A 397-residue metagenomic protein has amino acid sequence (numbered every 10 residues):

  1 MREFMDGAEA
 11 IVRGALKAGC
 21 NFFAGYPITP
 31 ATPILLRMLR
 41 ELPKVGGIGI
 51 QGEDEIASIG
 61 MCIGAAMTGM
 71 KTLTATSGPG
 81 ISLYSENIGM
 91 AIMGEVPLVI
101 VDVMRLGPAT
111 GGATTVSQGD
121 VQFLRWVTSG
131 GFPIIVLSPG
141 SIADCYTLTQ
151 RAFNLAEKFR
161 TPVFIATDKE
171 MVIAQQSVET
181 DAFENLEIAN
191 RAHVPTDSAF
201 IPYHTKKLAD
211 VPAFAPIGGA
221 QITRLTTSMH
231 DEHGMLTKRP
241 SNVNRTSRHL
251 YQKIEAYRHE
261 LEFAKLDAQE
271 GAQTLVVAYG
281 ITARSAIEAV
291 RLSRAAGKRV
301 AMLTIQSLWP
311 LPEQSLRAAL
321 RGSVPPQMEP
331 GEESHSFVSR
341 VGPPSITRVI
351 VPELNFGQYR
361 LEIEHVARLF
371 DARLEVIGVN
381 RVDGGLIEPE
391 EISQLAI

Functional and structural regions predicted by a protein language model:
M1-A8, E157-S323, I346-I397: Flexible, low-complexity linker and terminal segments
M1-W126, P133, K169, E388 (+1 more regions): Thiamine diphosphate
L16-N21, L39-G47, G64-M67, G89 (+9 more regions): Generic secondary-structure signature for well-ordered alpha-helical cores
C20-F22, G47-I50, M70-L73, V96-I100 (+6 more regions): Structural motif
P30-P33, I59, I81-L83, G107-T110 (+5 more regions): Flexible loop/turn segments at secondary-structure boundaries
R37, M61, E86-N87, R151 (+3 more regions): A short acidic, amphipathic alpha-helical/loop segment
T115-K169, V194, E388, L395: Conserved thiamine diphosphate
R321-S345: Intrinsic disorder/low-complexity segments
